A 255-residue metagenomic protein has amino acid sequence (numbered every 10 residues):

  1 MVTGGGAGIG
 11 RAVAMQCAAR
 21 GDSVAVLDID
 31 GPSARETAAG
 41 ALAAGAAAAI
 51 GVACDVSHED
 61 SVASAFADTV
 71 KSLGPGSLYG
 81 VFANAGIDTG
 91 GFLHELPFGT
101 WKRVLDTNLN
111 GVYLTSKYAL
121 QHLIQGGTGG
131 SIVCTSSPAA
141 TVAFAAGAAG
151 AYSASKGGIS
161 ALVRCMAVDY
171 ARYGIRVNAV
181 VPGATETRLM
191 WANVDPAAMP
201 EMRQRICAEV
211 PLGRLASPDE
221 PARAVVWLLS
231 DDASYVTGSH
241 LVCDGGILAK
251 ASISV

Functional and structural regions predicted by a protein language model:
M1-A25: Canonical Rossmann dinucleotide-binding motif of NAD(H)/NADP(H)-dependent dehydrogenases/reductases, specifically
F92-L93, P97-L105, M202, I206: Substrate-binding pocket helix/loop in short-chain dehydrogenase/reductase
S116, S155, V163: Active-site helix of classical SDR
Q121, V168-R172, S234: Alpha-helical segment proximal to the catalytic Tyr-Lys
S137: Residue(s) in the substrate-gating loop at a strand-loop-helix junction that position the organic substrate next
P182-A192: Short, flexible catalytic-loop segment of classical short-chain dehydrogenase/reductase
V226, T237-V255: Short C-terminal tail/terminal secondary-structure segment of NAD(P)H-dependent dehydrogenase/reductase domains
